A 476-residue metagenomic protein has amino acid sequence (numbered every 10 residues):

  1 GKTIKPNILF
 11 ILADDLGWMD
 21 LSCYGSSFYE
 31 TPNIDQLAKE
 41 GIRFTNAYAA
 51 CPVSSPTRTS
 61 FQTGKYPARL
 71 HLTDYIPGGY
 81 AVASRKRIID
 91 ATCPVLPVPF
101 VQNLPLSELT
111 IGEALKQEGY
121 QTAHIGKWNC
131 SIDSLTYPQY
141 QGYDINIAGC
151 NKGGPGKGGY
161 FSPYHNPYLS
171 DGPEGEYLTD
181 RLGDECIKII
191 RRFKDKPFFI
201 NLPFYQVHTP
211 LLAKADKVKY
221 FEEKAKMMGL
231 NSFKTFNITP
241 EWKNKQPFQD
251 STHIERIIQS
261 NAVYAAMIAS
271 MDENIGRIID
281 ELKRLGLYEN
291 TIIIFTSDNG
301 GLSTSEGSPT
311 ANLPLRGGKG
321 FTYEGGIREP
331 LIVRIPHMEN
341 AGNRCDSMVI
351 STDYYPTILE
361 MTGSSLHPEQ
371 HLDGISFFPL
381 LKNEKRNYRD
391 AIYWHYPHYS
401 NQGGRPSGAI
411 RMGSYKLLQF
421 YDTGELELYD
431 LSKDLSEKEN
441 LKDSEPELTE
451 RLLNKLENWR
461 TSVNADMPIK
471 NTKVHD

Functional and structural regions predicted by a protein language model:
T3-P6, A13-Y29, Q36, T45 (+13 more regions): Active-site-proximal cap/lid insertion segments
S27-T59, G64-R69, Q121-A123, D144-C150: Short, structured active-site-proximal loop/turn typified by the sulfatase FGly-forming signature C/S-X-P-X-R
A38, K116, R411: Anion (oxyanion) recognition and catalysis
K65-P173, D390, Q419: Catalytic-site neighborhoods of secreted/periplasmic enzymes that process anionic sulfate/phosphate groups
K116-G119, K283, K382-Y388: Basic phosphate/pyrophosphate-binding loop/patch that engages nucleotide-derived ligands
T310, G403-R405, M412: Short beta-strand-initiation
